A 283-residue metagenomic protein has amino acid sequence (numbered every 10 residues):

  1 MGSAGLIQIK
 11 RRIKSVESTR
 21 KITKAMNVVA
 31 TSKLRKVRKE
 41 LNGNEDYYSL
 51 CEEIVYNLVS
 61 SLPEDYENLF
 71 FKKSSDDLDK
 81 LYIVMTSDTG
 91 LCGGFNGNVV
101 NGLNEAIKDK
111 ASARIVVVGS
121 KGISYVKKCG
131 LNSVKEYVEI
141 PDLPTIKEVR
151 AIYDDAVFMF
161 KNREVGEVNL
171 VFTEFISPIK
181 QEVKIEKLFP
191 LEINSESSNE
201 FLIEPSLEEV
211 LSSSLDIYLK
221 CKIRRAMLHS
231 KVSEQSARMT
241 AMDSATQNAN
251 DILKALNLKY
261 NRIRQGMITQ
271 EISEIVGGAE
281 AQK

Functional and structural regions predicted by a protein language model:
M1-K283: C-terminal beta-strand-loop-alpha-helix "lid" module of Rossmann-like NAD(P)-dependent dehydrogenases
